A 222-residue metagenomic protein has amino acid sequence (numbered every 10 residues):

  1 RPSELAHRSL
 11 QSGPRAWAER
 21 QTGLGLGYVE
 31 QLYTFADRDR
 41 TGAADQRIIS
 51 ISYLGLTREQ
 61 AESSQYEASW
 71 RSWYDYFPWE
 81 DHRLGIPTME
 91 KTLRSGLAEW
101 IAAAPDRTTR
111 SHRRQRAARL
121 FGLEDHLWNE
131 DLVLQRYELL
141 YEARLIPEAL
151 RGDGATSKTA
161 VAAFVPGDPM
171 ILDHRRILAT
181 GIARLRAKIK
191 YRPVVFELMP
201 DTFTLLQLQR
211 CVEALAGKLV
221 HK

Functional and structural regions predicted by a protein language model:
R1-L24, L32-D37, K188-E213: Conserved Nudix-box catalytic region and its N-terminal flanking loop in Nudix hydrolases and closely related
A18, D39-S64, I182: Active-site-adjacent beta-strand/loop module that shapes the phosphate/pyrophosphate-binding cleft
L24-L32, Q60-E67: Short secondary-structure capping/junction motifs at helix and strand boundaries
S63-E80: Flexible, glycine-/basic-rich loop-and-beta segments that form/coincide with the SAM-dependent methyltransferase
E80-A179: Hydrophobic, aromatic-enriched interface-forming segments
I171-Y191, T202: Short alpha-helical segments that sit at the start of domains
E213-K222: Short, positively charged loop/turn segments that connect secondary-structure elements
